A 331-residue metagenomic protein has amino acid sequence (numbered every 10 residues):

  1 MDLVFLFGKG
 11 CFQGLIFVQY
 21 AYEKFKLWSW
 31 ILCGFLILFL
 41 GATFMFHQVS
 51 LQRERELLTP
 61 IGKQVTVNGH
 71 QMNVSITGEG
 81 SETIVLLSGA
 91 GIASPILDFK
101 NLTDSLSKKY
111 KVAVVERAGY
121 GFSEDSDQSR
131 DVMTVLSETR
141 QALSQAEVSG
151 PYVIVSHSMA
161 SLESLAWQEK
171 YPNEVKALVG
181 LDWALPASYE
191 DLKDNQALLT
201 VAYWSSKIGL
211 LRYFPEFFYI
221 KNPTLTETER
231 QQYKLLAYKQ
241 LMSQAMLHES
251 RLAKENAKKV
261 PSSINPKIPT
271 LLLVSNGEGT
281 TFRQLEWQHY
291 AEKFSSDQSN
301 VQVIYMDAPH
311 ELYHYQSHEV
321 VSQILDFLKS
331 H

Functional and structural regions predicted by a protein language model:
L6-I84, K108-Y110, K329-H331: Alpha/beta-hydrolase fold catalytic core
N73-F122: Conserved HGGG/HGGXW glycine-rich cap/lid loop of the alpha/beta-hydrolase fold
V114-V153, Y171: Active-site loop/oxyanion-hole signature of alpha/beta-hydrolase fold enzymes
I154-S156, L181: Short beta-strand immediately N-terminal to the catalytic nucleophile in serine-hydrolase-like folds
S156-A160, S164: Gly/Ala-rich beta-loop-alpha elbow adjacent to hydrolase catalytic centers
G180-K207: Flexible "cap/lid" loop of the alpha/beta hydrolase fold
T226-D297: Conserved serine/cysteine hydrolase catalytic core
S299-H331: Catalytic active-site module of serine/aspartate enzymes centered on a nucleophile-bearing elbow/loop
